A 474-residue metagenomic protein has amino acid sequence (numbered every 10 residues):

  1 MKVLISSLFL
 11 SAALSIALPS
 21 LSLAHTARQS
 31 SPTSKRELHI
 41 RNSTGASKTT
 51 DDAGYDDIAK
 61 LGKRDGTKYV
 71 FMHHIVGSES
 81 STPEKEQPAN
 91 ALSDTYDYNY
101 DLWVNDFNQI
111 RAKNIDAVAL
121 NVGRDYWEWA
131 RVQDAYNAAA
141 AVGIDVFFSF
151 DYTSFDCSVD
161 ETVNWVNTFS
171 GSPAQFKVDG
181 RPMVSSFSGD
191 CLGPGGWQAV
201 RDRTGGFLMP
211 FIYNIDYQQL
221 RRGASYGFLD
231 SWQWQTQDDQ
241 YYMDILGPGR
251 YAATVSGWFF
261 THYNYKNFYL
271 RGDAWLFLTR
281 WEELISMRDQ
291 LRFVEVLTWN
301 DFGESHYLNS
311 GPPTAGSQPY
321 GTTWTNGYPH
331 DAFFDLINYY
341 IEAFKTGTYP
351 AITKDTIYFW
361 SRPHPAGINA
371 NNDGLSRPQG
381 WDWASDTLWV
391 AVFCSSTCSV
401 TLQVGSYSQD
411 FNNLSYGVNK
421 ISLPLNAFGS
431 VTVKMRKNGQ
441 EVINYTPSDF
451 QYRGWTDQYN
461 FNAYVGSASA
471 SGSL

Functional and structural regions predicted by a protein language model:
M1-A46: Fungal secretory targeting signals
K35-L388, C394-V418, L425-L474: Glycan-processing catalytic domains of CAZymes
